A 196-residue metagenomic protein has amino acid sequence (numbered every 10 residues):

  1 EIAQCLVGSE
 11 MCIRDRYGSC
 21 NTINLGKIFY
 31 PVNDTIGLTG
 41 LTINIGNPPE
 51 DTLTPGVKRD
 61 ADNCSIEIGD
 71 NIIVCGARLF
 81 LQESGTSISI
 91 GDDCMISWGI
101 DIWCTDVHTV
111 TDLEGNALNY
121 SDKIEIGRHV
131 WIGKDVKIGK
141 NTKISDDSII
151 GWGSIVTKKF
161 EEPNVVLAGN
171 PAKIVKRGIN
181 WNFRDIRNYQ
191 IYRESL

Functional and structural regions predicted by a protein language model:
E1-G8, C12-I13: Single conserved hydrophobic/aromatic residue that forms the stacking wall/gate of nucleotide- or nucleobase-binding
R14-K143, G178-I179: Flexible, glycine/small-residue-enriched loop-and-beta-strand segment within the central core of proteins
D135, G153, P163-N164: Tight coil/turn sites that cap or link beta-strands
I138, S154-V156, A172: Short coil-to-beta-strand initiation/turn motif
I149, V166-A168: Short-chain dehydrogenase/reductase
I174-N188: Non-heme Fe(II)/2-oxoglutarate
Y192-L196: Long, compositionally biased intrinsically disordered regions
